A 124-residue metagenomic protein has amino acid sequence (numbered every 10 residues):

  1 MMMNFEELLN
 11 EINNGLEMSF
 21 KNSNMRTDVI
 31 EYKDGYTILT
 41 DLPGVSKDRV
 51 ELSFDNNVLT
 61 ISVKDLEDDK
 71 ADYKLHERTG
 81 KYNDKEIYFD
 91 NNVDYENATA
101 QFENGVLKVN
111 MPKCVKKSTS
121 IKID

Functional and structural regions predicted by a protein language model:
M1-L39, S62, K70: N-terminal leader/pre-domain low-complexity segments
M2-M3, F20, K33, E96 (+1 more regions): Short acidic DE-rich linear segments
Y32-D34, D55, Q101-E103: Structural motif
Y36-L42, K108-V109: Short, well-ordered beta-strand segments enriched in hydrophobic/aromatic residues
S46-D72: Core FKBP-type peptidyl-prolyl cis-trans isomerase
S46-E51, Y88-K117: Beta-rich strand-turn-strand
K64-F89: An anionic, turn-rich surface loop/hairpin at beta-sheet edges that serves as a generic interaction/coordination patch
